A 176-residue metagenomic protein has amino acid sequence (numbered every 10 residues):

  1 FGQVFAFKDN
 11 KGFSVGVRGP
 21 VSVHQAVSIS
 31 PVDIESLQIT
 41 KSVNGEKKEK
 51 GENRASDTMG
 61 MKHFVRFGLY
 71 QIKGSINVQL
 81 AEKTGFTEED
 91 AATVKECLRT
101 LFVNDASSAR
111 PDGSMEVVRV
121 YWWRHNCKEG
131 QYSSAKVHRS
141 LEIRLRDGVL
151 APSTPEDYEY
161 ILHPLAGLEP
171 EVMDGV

Functional and structural regions predicted by a protein language model:
F1-V176: RNA-binding basic/glycine-rich loop and surface signature characteristic of RAMP-family CRISPR effectors
